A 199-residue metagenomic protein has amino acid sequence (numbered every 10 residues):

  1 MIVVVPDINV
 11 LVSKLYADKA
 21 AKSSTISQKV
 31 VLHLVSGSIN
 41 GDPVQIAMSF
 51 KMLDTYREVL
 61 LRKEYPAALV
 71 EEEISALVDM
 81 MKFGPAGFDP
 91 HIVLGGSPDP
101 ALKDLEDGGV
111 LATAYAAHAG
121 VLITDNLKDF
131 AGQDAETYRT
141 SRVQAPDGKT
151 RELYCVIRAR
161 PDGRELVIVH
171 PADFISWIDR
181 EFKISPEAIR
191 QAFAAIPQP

Functional and structural regions predicted by a protein language model:
M1-M48: Short, well-structured N-terminal submotif of metal-dependent ribonuclease cores
V10, M52, V110, K128-D129 (+1 more regions): Alpha-helix capping/helix-boundary segments
S13-K14, T55-R57, F130-Q133: Short catalytic/ligand-binding loop motif for oxyanion handling, primarily in non-cytosolic enzymes, centered on
S23-V31, V70-E71, D147-T150: Well-ordered, non-membrane alpha-helical segments in soluble/globular domains
S38-D42, A47-V93, D179-R180, Q191-P199: PIN-domain endoribonuclease scaffold, especially VapC-family toxins
K82-V121, G132-Y138, A195-P199: Active-site neighborhoods of divalent-metal-dependent phosphate/nucleic-acid chemistry enzymes
T124: Short beta-strand and adjacent tight-turn residues that come in two discontinuous sequence segments and form the edges
L127-P199: Acidic, PIN/NYN-like endoribonuclease modules and their adjacent C-terminal/linker elements
